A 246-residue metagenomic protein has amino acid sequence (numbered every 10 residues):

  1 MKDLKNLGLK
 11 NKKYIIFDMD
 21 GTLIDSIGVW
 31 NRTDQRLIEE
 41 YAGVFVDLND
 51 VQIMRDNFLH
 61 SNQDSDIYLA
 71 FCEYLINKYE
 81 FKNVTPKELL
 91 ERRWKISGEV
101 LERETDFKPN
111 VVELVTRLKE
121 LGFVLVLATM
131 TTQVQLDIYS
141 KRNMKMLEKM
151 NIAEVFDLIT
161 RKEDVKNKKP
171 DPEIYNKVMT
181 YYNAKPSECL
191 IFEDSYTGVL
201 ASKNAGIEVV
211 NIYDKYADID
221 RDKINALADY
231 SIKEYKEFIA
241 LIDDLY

Functional and structural regions predicted by a protein language model:
M1-I15, T116, T132-Y246: Asp-based, Mg2+/Mn2+-dependent phosphohydrolase catalytic module
K2-V112, E120-L121: N-terminal helical cap/lid subdomain that shapes the substrate entry/recognition surface in HAD-like hydrolases
T22, T129-T131: Conserved phosphate-coupling serine/threonine residues in phosphotransfer and NTP-handling enzymes
A42, V124, D157-I159: Surface-exposed, interaction-prone regions with an acidic/low-complexity signature
G43-V44, F123, A184, I207: Short glycine/serine/threonine/alanine-rich loop segments
F107, A128, N167: Residue-level marker of regulatory loop/turn positions in helix-turn-helix DNA-binding domains and in histidine
F123-L125, T129: A structural preference for short, pocket-lining loop segments at secondary-structure junctions
